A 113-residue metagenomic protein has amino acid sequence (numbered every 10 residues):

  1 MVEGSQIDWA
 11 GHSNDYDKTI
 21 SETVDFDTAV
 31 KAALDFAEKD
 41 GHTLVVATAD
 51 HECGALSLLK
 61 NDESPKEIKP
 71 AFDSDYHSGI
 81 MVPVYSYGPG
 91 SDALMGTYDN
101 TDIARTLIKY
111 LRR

Functional and structural regions predicted by a protein language model:
M1-R113: Feature captures the catalytic ectodomains and active-site-proximal regions of enzymes that hydrolyze or transfer
